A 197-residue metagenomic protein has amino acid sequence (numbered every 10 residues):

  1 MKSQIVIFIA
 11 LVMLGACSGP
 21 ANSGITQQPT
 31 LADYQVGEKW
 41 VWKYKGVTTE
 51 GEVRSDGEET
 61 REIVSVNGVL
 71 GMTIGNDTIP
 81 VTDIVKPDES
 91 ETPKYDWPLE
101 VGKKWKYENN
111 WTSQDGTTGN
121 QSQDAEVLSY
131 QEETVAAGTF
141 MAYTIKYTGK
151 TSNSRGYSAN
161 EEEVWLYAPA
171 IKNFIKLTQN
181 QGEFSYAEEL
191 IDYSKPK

Functional and structural regions predicted by a protein language model:
I5-L14: Sec-dependent N-terminal signal peptides
V6-I7, Q28, P93, L128: Hydrophobic alpha-helical context, especially transmembrane and signal-peptide helices
C17-P80, V85-K86, N109-K197: Acidic, serine/threonine-rich low-complexity disordered tracts
P80-V101: Intrinsically disordered, low-complexity, charged/polar segments
W105-Y107: Short Pro-Gly-centered flexible turn/kink motifs
